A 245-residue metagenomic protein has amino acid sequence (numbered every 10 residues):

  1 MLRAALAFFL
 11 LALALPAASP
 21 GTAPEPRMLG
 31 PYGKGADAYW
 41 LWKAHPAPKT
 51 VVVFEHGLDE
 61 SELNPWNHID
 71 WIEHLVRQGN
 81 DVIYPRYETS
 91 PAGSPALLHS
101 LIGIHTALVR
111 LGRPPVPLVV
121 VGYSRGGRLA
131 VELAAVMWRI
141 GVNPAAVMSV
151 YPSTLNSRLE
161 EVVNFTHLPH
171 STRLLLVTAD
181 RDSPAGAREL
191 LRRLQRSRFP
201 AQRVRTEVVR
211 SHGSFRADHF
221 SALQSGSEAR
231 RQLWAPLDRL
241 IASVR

Functional and structural regions predicted by a protein language model:
A5-A14: Bacterial N-terminal signal peptides
A18-A47: N-terminal cap/lid segment of alpha/beta-hydrolase-fold proteins
H45-L75: Short, surface-exposed "cap/lid" segments of acyl-processing enzymes
I72-P91: Conserved alpha/beta-hydrolase
P91-G112, E132: Alpha/beta-hydrolase active-site loop
V109, P115-P169: Primarily recognizes the serine-hydrolase "nucleophile elbow" in alpha/beta-hydrolase and SGNH/GDSL folds
A145-G213: The feature captures the conserved acid-bearing segment of alpha/beta-hydrolase catalytic domains
A201-R245: C-terminal catalytic histidine-bearing segment of alpha/beta-hydrolase fold enzymes
